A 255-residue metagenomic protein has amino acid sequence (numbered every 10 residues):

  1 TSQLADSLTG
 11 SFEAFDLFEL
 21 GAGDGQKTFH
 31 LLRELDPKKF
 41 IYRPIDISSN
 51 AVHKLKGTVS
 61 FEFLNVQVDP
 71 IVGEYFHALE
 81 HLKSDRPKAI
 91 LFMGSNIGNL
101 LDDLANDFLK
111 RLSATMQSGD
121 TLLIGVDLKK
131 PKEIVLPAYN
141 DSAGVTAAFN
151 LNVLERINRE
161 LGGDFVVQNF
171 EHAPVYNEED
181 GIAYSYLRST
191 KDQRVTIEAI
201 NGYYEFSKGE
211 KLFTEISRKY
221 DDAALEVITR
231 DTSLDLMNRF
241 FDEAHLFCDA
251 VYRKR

Functional and structural regions predicted by a protein language model:
T1-F15: Conserved alpha-helix/loop element of class I SAM-dependent methyltransferases that forms part of the SAM/SAH-binding
E13-G23: Conserved class I S-adenosyl-L-methionine
D24-K38: Conserved SAM-binding loop of SAM-dependent methyltransferases across substrates and taxa, primarily the Class I
D46-N50: Conserved SAM/SAH-binding beta-strand->alpha-helix loop
N99-R111: A short, conserved alpha-helix within the catalytic core of class I
A114-K129: Conserved beta-strand signature within the Rossmann-like core of class I S-adenosyl-L-methionine
I134-L234: Substrate-binding/catalytic lobe of Class I Rossmann-like enzymes that use SAM or dcSAM, i.e., the mid-to-C-terminal
L187-T190, D242-R255: Core SAM-dependent methyltransferase catalytic element
